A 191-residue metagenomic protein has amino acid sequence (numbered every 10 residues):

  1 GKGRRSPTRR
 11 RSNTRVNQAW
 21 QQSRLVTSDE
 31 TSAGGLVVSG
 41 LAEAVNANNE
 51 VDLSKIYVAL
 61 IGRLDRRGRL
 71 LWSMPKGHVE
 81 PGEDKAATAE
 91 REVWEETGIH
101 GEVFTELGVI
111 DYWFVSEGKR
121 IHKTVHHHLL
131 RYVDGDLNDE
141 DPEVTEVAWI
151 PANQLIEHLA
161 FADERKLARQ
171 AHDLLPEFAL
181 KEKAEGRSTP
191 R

Functional and structural regions predicted by a protein language model:
G1-W20, S188-R191: Arginine-glycine-rich low-complexity intrinsically disordered regions
R10-M74: N-terminal strand-loop-strand
T31-A33, I56, K123-H126, T145: Change "...and in nucleic-acid phosphodiester-cleaving endonucleases..." to "...and in nucleic-acid processing enzymes
S73, H122, W149: Short aromatic/basic micro-patch
S73-L107: The catalytic Nudix box helix
G98-G135: Active-site segment of metal-dependent pyrophosphate-handling enzymes, primarily the Nudix hydrolase catalytic core
H127, R131, N138-A171: NUDIX/MutT-family hydrolases
D163-R191: Charged phosphate-binding loop/patch that engages nucleotide di/tri-phosphates or the phosphate backbone of nucleic
